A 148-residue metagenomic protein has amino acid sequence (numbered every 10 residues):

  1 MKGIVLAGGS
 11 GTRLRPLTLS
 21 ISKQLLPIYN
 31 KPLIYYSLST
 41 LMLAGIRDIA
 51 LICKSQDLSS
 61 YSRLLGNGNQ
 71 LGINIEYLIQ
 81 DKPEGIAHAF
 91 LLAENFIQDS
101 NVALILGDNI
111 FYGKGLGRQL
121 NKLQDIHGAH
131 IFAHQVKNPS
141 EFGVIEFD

Functional and structural regions predicted by a protein language model:
K2-V5, R13-P16, L26-P27, K31-L106 (+1 more regions): Conserved N-terminal catalytic core of the sugar/cofactor nucleotidyltransferase
G9, D108, Q135: Active-site glycine-centered loops adjacent to acidic/histidine catalytic or metal-binding residues that shape
Y112-D148: Conserved core of the sugar-phosphate nucleotidyltransferase
